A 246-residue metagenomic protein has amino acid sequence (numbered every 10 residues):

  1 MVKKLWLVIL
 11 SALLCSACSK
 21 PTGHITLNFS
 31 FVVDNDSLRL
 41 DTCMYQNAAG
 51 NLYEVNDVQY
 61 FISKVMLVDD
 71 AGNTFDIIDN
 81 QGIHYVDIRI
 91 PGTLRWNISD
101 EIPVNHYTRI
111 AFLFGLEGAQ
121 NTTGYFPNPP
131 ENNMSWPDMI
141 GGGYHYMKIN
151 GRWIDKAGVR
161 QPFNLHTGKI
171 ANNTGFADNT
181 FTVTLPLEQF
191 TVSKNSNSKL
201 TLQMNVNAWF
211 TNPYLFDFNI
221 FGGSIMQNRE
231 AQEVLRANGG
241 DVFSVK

Functional and structural regions predicted by a protein language model:
M1-L5: Positively charged n-region of N-terminal signal peptides that target proteins for export
L7-L10: Sec-dependent N-terminal signal peptides
L14-A17: C-terminal motif of bacterial Sec signal peptides marking the signal peptidase cleavage site
S19-K246: A short, solvent-exposed, low-complexity linear motif enriched for acidic/polar residues with Pro/Gly/Ser/Thr
